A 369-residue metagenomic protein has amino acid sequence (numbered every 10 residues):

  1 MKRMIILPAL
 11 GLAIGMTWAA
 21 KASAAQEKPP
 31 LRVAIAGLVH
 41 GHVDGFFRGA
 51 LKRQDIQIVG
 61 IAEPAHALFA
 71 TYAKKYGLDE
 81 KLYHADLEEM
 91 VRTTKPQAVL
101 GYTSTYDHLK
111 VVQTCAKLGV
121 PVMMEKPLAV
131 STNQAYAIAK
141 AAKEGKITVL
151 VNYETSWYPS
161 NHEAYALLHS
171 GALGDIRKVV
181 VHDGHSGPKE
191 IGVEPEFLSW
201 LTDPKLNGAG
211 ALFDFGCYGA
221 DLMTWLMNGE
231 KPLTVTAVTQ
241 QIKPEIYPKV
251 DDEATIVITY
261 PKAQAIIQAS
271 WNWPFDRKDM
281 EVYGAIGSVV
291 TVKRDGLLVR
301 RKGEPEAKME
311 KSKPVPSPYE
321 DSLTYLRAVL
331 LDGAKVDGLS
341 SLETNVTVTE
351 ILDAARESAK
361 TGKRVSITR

Functional and structural regions predicted by a protein language model:
L7-T17: Bacterial N-terminal signal peptides
A22-Y76: N-terminal Rossmann-like dinucleotide-binding module
S23-E27, A98-L100, Y325-R369: C-terminal helix-rich "cap/oligomerization" subdomain common to oxidoreductases
P29, S156-I246, G362: Predominantly a Rossmann-like dinucleotide-binding segment in NAD(P)-dependent oxidoreductases
I35, M124, V149-V151, T291: Hydrophobic residues in well-ordered beta-strands that form the structural core
L78-A141: Beta-loop-alpha module in the N-terminal Rossmann-like domain of NAD(P)-dependent dehydrogenases, especially those
A137-T155, D175-R177: Rossmann-fold dehydrogenase core element
G219-G296, L323-K335: Contiguous beta-strand/loop segments that form the cofactor/metal-binding neighborhood of enzyme cores
